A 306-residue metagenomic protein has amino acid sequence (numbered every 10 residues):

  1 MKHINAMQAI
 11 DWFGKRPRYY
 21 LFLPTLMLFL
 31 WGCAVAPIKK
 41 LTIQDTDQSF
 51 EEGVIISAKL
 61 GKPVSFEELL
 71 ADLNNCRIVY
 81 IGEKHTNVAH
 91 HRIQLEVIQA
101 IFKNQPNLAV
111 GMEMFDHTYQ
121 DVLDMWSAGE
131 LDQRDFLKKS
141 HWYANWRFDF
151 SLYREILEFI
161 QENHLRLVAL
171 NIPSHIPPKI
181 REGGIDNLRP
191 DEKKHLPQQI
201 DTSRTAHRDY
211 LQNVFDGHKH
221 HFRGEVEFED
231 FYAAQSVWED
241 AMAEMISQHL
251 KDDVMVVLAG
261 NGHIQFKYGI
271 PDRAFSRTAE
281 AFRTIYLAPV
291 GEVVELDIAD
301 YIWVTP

Functional and structural regions predicted by a protein language model:
H3-I4, F13: Short, low-complexity, charge-dense intrinsically disordered segments
A9-L21: Bacterial N-terminal signal peptides that target proteins for export
F22-W31: Bacterial N-terminal signal peptides
C33-P306: Compositional signal for N-terminal targeting/processing segments
